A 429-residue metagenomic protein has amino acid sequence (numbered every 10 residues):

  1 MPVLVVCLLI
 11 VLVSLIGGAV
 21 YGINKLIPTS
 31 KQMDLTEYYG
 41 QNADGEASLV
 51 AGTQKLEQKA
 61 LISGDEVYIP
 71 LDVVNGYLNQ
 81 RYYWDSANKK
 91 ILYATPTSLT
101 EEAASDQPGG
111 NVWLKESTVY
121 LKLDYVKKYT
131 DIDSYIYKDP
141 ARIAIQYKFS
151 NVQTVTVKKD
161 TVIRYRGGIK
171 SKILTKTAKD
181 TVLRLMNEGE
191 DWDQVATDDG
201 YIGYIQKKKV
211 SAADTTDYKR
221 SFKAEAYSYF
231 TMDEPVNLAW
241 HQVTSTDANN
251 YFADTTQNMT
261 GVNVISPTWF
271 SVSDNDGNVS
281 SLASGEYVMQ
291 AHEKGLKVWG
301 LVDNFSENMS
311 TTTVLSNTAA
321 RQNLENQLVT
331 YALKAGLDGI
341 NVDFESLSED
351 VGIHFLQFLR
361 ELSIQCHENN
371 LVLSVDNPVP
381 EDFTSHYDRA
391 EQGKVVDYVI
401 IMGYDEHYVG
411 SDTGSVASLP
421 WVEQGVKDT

Functional and structural regions predicted by a protein language model:
M1-G189, K219-T231: Primary recognition of N-terminal secretory signal peptides and signal-anchoring hydrophobic helices
D160, Y201, Q206-A253: Boundary/entry segment of secreted carbohydrate-active catalytic domains
D180, W192-T197, I205: SH3/SH3-like beta-barrel fold
N237-H241, N263-P267, V298-V302, I340-V342 (+2 more regions): Hydrophobic faces of well-ordered beta-strands that scaffold small-molecule active sites in alpha/beta enzyme cores
A248-S273, Q327-I340: Catalytic domains of carbohydrate-active enzymes, especially glycoside hydrolases
D274-S280, S306-A320, G410-G414: Surface-exposed, active-site-proximal loop segments in enzymatic domains
N275, V279, N326, E349-T429: Substrate-binding surface in catalytic domains of secreted glycosidases
M289-I340, F344-E345, H367-E368: Substrate-binding cleft of extracellular glycoside hydrolase catalytic domains
